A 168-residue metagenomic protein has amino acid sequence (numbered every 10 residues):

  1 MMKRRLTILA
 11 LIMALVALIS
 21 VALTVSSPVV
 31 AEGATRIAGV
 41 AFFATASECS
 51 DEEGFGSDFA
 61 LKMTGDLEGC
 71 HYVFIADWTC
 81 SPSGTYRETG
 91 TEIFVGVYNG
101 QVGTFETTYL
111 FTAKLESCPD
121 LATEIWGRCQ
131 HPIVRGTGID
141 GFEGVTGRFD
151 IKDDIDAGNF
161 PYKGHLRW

Functional and structural regions predicted by a protein language model:
M1-M2, G33: Intrinsically disordered, low-complexity regions enriched in serine, threonine, proline and polar/charged residues
M2-I12: Bacterial N-terminal signal peptides that target proteins for export
A10-A22: Bacterial N-terminal signal peptides
S27-W168: Beta-strand-enriched cores of mature, soluble protein domains
